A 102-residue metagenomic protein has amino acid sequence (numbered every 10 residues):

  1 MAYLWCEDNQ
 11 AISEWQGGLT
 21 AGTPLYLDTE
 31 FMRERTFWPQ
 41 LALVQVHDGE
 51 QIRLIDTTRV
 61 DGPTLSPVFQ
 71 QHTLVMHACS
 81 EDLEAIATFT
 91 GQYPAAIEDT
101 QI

Functional and structural regions predicted by a protein language model:
M1-I102: Conserved RNase H-like, two-metal-ion catalytic cores of nucleic-acid enzymes
